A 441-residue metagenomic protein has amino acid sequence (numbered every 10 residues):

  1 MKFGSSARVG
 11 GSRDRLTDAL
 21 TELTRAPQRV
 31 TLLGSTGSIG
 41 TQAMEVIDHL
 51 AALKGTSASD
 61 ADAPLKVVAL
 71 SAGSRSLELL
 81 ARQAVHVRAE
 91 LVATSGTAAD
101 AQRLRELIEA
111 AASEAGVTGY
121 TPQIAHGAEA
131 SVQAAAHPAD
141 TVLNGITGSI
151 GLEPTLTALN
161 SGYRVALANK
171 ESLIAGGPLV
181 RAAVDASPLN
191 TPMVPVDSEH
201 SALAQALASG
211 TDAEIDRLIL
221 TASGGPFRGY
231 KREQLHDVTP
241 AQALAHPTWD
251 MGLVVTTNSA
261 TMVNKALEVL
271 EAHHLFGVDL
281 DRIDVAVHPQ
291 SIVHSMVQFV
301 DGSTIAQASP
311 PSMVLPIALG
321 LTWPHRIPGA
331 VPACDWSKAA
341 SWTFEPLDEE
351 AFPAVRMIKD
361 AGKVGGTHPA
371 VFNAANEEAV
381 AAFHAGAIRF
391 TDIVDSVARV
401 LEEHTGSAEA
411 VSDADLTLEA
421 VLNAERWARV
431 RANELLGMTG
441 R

Functional and structural regions predicted by a protein language model:
M1-R441: Catalytic, metal-anchored helix/loop core of enzyme active sites in primary metabolism
